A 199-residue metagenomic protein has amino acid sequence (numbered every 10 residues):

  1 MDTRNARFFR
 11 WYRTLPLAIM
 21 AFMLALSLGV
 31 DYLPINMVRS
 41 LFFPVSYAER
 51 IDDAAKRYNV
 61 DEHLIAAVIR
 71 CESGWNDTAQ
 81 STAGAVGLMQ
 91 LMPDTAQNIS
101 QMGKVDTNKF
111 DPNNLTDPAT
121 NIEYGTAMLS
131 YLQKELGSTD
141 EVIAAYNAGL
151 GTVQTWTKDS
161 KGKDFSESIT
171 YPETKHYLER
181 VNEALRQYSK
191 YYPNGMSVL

Functional and structural regions predicted by a protein language model:
M1-W11: N-terminal Lys/Arg-rich, disordered targeting/topogenic segments
Y12-R13, A145: Hydrophobic alpha-helical transmembrane segments of integral membrane proteins, especially lipid-exposed positions
R13-D31: Hydrophobic membrane-insertion alpha-helices, especially the h-region of bacterial N-terminal signal peptides
V30-L199: Catalytic glycan-binding domains that act on GlcNAc-containing polysaccharides
